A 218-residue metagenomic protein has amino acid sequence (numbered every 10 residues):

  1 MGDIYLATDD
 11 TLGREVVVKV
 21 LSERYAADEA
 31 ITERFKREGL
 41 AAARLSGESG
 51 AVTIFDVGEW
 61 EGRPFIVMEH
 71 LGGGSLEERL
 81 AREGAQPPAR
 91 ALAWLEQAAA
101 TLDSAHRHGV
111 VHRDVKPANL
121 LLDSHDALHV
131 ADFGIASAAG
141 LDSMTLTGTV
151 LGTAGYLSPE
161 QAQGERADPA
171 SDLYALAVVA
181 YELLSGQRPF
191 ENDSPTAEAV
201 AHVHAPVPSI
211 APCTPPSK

Functional and structural regions predicted by a protein language model:
D3: Conserved N-lobe ATP-binding subsite of Hanks-type protein kinase domains, especially the beta3 VAIK lysine
V20-S46: AlphaC helix of the eukaryotic protein kinase fold
V57: Activation-segment/catalytic-loop signature of the eukaryotic protein kinase fold
E61-S75, R79: Conserved short submotifs of the Hanks-type protein kinase catalytic core that shape the nucleotide-binding pocket
W94-L95: Activation segment signature within eukaryotic-like protein kinase domains
A98-V110: Protein kinase catalytic-loop region centered on the HRD/HxD motif
S185-P189: Structural helix C-cap motif within protein kinase domains
